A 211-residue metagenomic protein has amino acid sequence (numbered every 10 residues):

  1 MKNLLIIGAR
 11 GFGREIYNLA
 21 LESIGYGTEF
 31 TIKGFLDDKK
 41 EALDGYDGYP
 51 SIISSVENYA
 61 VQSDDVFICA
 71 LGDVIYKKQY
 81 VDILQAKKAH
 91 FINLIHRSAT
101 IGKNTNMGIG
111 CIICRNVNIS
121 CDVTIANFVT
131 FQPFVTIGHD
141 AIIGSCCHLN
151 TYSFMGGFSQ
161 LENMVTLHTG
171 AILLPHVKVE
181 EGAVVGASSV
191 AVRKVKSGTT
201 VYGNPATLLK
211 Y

Functional and structural regions predicted by a protein language model:
K2-A20: Glycine-rich adenosine-cofactor-binding loop
N3-L4, T31-K33, D64-I68: Short active-site oxyanion
I6-I7, L36, A70, N150: Short hydrophobic segments within beta-strands
G11-R14, I75-Y76, N106, V190: Short alpha-helical
Y17-L19, Q79-I83, I125, K196-S197: Short amphipathic alpha-helical segments
G25-D44: NAD(P)-binding Rossmann-fold cofactor-contacting core
K40-T100: Phosphate-bearing ligand-interacting subdomains that bind or position ATP/ADP/UDP/GDP/NAD(P) or nucleotide-linked
N93-L209: Structural signal for interior beta-strand "rungs" in well-ordered beta-sheet cores of soluble enzyme domains
